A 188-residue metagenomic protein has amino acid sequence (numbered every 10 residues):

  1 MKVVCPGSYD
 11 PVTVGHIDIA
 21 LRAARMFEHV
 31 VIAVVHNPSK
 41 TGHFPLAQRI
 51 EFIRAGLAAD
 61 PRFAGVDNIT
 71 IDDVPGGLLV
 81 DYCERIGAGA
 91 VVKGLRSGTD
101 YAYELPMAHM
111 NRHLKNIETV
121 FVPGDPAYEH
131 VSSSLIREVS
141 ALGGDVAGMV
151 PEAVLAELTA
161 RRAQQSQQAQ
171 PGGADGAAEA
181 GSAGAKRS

Functional and structural regions predicted by a protein language model:
M1-S188: Nucleotidyltransferase catalytic core that binds NTPs
